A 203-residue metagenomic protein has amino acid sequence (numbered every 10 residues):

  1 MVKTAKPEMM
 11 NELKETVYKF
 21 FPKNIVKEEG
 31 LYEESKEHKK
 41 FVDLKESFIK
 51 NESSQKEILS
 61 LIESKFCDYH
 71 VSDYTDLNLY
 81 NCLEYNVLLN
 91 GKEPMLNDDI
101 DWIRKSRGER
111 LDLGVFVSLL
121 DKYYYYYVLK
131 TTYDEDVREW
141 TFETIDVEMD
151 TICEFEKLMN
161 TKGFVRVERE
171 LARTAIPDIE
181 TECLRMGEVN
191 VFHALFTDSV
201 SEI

Functional and structural regions predicted by a protein language model:
V2-M159, R166: Extended, charge-biased low-complexity segments that typically form long amphipathic alpha-helices/coiled-coils
K157-I203: Acidic, proline/glycine-rich low-complexity IDRs
